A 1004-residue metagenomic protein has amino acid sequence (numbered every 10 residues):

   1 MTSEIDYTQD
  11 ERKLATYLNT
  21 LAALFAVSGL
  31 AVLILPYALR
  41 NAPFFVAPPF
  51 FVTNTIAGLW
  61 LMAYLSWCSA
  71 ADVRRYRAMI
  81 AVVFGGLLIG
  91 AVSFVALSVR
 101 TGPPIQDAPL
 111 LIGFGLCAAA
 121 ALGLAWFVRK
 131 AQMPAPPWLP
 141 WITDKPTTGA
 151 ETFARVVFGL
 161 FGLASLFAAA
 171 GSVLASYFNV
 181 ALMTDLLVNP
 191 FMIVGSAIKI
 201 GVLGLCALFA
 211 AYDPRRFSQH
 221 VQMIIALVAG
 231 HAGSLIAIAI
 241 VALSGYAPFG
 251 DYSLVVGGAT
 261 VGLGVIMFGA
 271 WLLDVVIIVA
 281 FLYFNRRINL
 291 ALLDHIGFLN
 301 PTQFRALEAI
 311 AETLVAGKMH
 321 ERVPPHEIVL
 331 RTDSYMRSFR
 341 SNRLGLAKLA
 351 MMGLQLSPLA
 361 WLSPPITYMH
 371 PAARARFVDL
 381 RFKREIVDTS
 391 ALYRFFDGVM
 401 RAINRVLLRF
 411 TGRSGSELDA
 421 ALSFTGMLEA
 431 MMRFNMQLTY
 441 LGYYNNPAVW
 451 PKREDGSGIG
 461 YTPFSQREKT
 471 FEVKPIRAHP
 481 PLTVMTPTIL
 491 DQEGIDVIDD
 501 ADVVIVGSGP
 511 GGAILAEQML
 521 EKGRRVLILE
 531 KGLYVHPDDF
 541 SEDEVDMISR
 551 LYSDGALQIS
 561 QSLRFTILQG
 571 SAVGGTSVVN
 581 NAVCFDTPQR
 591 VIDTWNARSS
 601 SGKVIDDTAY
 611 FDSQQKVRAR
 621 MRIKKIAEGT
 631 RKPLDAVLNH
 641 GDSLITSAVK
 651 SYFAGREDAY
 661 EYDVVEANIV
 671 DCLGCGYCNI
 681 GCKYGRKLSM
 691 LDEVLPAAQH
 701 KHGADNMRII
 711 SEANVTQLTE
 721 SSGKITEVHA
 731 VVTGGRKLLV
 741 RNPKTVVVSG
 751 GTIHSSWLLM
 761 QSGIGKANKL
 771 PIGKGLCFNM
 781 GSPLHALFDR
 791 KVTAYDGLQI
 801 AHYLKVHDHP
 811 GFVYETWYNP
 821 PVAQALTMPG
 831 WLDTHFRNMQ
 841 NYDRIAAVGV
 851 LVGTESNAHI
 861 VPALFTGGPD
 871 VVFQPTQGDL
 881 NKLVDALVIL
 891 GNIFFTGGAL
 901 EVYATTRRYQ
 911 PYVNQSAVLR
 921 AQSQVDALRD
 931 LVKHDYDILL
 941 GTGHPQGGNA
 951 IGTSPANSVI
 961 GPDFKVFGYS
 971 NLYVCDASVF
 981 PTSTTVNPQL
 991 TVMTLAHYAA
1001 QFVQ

Functional and structural regions predicted by a protein language model:
H295-F434, L441: Flexible, low-complexity segments enriched for small/polar residues
P301, L422-A501, T982, H997: Extreme N-terminal leader/targeting segments of oxidoreductases
A372, L380-G415, V573, S577-C672: Rossmann-like flavin
G442-Y444, A448-M485, K603-V715, V902-L931 (+1 more regions): Conserved redox-cofactor binding core of oxidoreductases
Q518-E544, A572, D606, Q699-A704 (+5 more regions): Glycine-rich loop(s) and the adjacent beta-strand/alpha-helix scaffold that form part
K531-V579, T587, D642: N-terminal FAD cofactor-binding segment of flavoenzymes
D671-C678, T716-T719, L900-T982, Q989: A glycine-rich dinucleotide-binding beta-alpha-beta segment and adjacent secondary-structure elements that constitute
K769-F894, E901, T942-P945, F967 (+1 more regions): FAD cofactor-binding and catalytic pocket of flavoenzymes
